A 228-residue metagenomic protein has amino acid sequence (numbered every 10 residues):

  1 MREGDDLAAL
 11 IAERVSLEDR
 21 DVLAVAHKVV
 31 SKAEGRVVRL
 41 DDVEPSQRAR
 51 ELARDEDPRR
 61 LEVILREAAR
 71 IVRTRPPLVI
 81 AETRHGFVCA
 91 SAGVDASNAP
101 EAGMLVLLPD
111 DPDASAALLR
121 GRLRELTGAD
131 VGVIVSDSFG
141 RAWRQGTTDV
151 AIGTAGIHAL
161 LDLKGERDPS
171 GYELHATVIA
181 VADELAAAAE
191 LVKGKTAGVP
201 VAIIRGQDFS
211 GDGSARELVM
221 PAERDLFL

Functional and structural regions predicted by a protein language model:
M1-Q47: N-terminal, positively charged regions that mediate nucleic acid binding
D5-V15, D110-A129: Phosphate-interacting basic helix/loop segments used at nucleotide- and nucleic-acid interfaces
V37-L107, L126-L228: A structural signal for small-residue-enriched, beta-sheet-centric alpha/beta enzyme cores and oligomeric scaffold folds
